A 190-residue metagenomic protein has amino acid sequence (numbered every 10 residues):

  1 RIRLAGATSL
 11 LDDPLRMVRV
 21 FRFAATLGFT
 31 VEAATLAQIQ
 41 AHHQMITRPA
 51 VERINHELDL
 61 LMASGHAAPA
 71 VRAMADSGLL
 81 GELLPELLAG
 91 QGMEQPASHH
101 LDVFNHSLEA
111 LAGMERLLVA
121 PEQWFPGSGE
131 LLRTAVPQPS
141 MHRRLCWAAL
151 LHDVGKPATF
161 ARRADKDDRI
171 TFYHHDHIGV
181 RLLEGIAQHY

Functional and structural regions predicted by a protein language model:
R1-C146, L150, V154-H174, I178-Y190: Glycine- and charge-enriched loop/helix tracts that form the active or gating conduit in phosphate/cation-handling
